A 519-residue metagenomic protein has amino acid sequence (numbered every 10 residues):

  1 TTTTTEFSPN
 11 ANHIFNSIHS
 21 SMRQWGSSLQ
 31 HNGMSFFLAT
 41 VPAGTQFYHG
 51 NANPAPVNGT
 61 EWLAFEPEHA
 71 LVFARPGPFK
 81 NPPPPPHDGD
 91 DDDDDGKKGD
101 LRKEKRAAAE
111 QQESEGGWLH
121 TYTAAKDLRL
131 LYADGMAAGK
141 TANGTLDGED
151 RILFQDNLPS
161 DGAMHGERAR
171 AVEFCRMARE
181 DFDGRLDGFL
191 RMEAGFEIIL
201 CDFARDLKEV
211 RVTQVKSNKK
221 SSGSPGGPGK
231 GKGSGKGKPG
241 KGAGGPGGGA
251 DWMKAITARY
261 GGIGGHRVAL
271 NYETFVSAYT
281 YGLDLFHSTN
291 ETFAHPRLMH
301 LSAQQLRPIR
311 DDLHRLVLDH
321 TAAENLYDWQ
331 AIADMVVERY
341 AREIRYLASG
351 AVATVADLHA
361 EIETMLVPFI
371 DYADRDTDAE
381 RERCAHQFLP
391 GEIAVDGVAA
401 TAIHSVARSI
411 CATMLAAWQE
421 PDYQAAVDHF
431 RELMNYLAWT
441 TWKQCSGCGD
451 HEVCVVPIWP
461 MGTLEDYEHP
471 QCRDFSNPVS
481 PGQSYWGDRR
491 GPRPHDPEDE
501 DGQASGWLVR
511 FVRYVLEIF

Functional and structural regions predicted by a protein language model:
T1-T45, G50-E61, P67-F519: Conserved NAD+-utilizing ADP-ribose enzyme module
